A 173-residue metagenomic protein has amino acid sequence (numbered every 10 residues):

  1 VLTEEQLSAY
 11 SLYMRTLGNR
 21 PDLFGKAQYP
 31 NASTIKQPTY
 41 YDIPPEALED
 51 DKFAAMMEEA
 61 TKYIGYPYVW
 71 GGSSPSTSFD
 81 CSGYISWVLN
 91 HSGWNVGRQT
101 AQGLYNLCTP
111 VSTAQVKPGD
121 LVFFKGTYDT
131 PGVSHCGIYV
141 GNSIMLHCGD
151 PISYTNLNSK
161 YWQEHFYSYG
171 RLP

Functional and structural regions predicted by a protein language model:
V1-P67, E164-H165, R171-P173: Intrinsically disordered, low-complexity, Pro/Ser/Thr/Asn/Gly/Ala-rich spacer/linker segments adjacent to signal
E49-K52, T77, D129, W162: Residue-level signature of the cytosolic catalytic core of signaling kinases
Y66-P118: Catalytic cysteine-centered active-site loop
W94, A101, C108-T113, Y128 (+1 more regions): Aromatic- and glycine-rich peptidoglycan recognition patches
